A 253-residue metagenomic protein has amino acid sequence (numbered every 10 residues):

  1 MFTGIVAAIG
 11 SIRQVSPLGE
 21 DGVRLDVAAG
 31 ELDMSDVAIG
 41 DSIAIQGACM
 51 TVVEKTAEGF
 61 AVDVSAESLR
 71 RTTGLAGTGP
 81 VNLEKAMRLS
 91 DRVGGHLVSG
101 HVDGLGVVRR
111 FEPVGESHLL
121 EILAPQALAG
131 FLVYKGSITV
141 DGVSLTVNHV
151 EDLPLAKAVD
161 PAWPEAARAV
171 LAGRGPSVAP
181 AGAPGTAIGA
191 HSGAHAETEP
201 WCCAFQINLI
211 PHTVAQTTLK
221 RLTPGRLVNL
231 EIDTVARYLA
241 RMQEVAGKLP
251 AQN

Functional and structural regions predicted by a protein language model:
M1-G173, P180-A181, A190-N253: Conserved loop->alpha-helix
